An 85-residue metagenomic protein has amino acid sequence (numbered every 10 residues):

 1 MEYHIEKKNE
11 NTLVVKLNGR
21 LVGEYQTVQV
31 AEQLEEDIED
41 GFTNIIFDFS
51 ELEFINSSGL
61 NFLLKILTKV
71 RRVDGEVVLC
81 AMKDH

Functional and structural regions predicted by a protein language model:
M1-K16: Short beta-strand/loop segment at the start of cytosolic alpha/beta domains
L21-H85: Amphipathic alpha-helical interaction surfaces in cytosolic regulatory modules
